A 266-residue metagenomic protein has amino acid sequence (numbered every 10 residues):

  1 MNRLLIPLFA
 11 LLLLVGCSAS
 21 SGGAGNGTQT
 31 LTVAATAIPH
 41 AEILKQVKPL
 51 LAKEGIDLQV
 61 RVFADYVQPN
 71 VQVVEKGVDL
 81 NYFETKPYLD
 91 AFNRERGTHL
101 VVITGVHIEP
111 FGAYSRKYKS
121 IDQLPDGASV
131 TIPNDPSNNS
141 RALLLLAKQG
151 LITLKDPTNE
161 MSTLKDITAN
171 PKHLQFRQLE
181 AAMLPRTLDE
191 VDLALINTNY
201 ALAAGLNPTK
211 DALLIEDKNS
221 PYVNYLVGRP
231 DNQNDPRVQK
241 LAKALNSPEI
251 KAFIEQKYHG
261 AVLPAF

Functional and structural regions predicted by a protein language model:
L13-G16: C-terminal motif of bacterial Sec signal peptides marking the signal peptidase cleavage site
S18-S21: Bacterial signal peptide processing site
N26-I38, I56-V62, S129-V130: Short, well-ordered beta-strand elements
A37-R61, Q68, Q72: Short, polar/charged alpha-helical segment
V60-V71, T158-R186: Short helix-initiation/N-cap motifs at beta->coil->alpha
A91-I103, K117-Y118, E190, L195 (+1 more regions): Ligand-binding "clamshell"
I103-I152, K251: A conserved helix-loop-strand patch within extracytoplasmic ligand-binding domains of the periplasmic binding
G105-S115, L202-K243, L263-F266: Periplasmic-binding protein-like
